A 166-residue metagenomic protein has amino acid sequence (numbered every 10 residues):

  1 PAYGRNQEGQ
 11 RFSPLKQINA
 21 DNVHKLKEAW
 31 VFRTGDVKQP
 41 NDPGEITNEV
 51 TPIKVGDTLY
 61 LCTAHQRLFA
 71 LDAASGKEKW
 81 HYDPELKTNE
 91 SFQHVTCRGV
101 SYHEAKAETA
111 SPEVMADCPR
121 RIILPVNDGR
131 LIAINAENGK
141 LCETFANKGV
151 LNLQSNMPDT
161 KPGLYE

Functional and structural regions predicted by a protein language model:
P1-V31: Blade/loop signatures of beta-propeller domains
A29, K77-H81, K140-E143, N152: A structural motif specific to WD40 beta-propellers
F32-T51, H81-V114, N147-E166: Extracytoplasmic beta-rich repeat domains
D72-S75, A136-N138, A146: Short loop/turn segments that connect beta-strands within beta-propeller blades
